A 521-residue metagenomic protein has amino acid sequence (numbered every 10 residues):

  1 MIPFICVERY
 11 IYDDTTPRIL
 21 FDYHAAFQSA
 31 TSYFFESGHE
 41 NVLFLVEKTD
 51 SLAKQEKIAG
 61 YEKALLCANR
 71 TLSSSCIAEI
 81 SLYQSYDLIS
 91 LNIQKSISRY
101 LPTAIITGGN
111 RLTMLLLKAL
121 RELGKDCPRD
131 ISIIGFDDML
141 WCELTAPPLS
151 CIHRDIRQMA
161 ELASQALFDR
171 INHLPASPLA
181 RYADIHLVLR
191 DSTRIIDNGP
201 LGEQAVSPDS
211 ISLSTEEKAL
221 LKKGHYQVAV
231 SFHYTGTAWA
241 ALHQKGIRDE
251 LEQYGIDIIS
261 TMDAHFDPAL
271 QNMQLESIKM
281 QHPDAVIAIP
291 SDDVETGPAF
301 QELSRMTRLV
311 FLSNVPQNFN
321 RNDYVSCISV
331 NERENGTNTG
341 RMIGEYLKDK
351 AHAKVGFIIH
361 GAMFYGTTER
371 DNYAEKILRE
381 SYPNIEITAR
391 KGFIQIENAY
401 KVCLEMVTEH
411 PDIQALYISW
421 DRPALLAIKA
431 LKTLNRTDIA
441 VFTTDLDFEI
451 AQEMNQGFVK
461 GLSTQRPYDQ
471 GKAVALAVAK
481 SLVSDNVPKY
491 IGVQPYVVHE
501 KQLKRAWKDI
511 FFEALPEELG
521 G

Functional and structural regions predicted by a protein language model:
M1-A26, R111, D137-L149, D293-E334 (+1 more regions): Flexible loop/hinge segments that line or gate small-molecule binding clefts
P17-F44, A59, S85-Q94, T113 (+7 more regions): Hydrophobic alpha-helical segments within soluble ligand-binding/sensing domains
A30-N69, L179-S192, V228, F232 (+6 more regions): An alpha-beta-alpha
L43-V46, A53-L140, S164-Q165, L187 (+4 more regions): Hydrophobic alpha-helical
Q94-L201, L434-Q502: Flexible loop/turn connectors
I196-H225, D509-G521: Intrinsically disordered, low-complexity acidic/proline-/asparagine-rich linker or regulatory tail/stalk regions
Q227-G246, I259-A269, S277, Q281 (+3 more regions): Extracytoplasmic "Venus flytrap"
T235-T237, F266, D292-V294, V315-F319 (+5 more regions): Solvent-exposed loop/turn segments at secondary-structure junctions within structured extracellular/periplasmic domains
